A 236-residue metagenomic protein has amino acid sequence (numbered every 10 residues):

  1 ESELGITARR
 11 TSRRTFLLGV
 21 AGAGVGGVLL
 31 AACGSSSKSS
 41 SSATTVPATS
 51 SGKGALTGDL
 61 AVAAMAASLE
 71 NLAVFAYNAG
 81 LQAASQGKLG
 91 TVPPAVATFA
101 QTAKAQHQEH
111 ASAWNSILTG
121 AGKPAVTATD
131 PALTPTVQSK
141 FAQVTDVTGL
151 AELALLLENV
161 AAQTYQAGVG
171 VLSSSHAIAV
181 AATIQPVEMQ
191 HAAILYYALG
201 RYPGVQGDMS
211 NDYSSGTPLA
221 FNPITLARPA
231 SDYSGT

Functional and structural regions predicted by a protein language model:
E1-T11, G22, G26, S36-T236: All-alpha RGS (Regulator of G-protein Signaling) helical domain and cognate RGS-like helical scaffolds
L30-A32: C-terminal motif of bacterial Sec signal peptides marking the signal peptidase cleavage site
